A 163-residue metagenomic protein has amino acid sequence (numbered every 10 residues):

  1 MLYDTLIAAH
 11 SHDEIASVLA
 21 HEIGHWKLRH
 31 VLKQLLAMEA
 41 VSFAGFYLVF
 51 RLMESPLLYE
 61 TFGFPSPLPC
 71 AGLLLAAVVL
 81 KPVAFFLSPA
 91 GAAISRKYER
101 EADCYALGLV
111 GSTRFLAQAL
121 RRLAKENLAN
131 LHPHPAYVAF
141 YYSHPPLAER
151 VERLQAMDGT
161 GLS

Functional and structural regions predicted by a protein language model:
M1-P67, P82-S163: Polar-ligand-bearing catalytic/cofactor-coordination segments of membrane-embedded or membrane-tethered inner-membrane
P65-V78: Hydrophobic alpha-helical transmembrane segments
